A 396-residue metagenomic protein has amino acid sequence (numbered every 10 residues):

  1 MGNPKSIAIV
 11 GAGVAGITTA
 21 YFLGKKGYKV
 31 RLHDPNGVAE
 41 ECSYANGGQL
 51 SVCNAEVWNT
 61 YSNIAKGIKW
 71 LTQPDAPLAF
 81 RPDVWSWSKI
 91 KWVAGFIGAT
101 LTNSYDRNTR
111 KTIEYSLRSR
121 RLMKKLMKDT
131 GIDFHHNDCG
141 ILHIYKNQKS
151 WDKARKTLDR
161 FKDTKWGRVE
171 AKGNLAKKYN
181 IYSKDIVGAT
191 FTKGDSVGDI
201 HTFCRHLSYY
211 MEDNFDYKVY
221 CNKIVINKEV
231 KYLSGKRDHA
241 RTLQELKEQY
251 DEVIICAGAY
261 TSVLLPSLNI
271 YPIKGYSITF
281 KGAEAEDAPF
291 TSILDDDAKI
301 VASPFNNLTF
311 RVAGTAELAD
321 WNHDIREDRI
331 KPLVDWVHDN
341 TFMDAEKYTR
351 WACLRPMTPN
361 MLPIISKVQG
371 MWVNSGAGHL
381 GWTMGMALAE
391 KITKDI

Functional and structural regions predicted by a protein language model:
K5-L32: N-terminal Rossmann-like FAD-binding beta1-loop-alpha1 element of flavoenzymes
K25-A45: Glycine-rich FAD pyrophosphate-binding loop
G47, D195, K299, E317-A319 (+1 more regions): Glycine-rich phosphate/pyrophosphate-binding beta-alpha loops
G48-Q49, N54, W58-G98, D251-Q369: Active-site substrate-recognition segment that forms the wall of the catalytic cavity or substrate channel
K91-Y209: Rossmann-like flavin
R160, D185-H239, Q244-L246: Helical element adjacent to the flavin cofactor pocket in flavoenzyme catalytic cores
L362-I396: C-terminal lid/capping helical subdomain adjacent to the catalytic/cofactor pocket in oxidative enzymes
